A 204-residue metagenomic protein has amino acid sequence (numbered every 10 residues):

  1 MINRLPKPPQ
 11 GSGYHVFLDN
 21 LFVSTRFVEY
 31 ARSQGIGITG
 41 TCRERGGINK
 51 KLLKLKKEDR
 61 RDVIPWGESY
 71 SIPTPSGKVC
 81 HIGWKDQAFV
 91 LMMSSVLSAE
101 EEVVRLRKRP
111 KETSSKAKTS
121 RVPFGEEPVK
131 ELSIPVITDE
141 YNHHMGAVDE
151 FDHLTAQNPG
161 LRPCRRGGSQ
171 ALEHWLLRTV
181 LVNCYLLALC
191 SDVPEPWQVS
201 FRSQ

Functional and structural regions predicted by a protein language model:
M1-Q204: Acidic, contiguous segments within the catalytic cores of piggyBac-derived transposases
